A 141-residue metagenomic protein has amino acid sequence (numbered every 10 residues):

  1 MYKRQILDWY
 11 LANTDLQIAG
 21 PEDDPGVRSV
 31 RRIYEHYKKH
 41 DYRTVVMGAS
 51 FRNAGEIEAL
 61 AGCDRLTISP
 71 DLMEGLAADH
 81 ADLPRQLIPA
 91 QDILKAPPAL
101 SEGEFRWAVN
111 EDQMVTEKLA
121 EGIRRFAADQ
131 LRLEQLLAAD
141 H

Functional and structural regions predicted by a protein language model:
M1-Y2, F126: Short, small-residue-biased leader/transition segments that mark boundaries at the very start of proteins
K3-Q91: Catalytic alpha/beta core domains of metabolic enzymes, predominantly
L87-H141: C-terminal extensions of enzymes
